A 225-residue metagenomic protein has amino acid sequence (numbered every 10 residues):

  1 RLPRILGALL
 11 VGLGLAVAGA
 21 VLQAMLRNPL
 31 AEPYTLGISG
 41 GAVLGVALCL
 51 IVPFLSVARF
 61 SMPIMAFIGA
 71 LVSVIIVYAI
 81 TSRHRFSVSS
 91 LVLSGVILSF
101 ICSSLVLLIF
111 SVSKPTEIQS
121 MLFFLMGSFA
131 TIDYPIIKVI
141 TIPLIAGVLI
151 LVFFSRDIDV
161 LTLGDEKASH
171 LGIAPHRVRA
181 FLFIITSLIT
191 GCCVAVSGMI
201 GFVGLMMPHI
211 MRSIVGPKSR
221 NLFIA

Functional and structural regions predicted by a protein language model:
R1-A225: Alpha-helical transmembrane segments in inner-membrane proteins
